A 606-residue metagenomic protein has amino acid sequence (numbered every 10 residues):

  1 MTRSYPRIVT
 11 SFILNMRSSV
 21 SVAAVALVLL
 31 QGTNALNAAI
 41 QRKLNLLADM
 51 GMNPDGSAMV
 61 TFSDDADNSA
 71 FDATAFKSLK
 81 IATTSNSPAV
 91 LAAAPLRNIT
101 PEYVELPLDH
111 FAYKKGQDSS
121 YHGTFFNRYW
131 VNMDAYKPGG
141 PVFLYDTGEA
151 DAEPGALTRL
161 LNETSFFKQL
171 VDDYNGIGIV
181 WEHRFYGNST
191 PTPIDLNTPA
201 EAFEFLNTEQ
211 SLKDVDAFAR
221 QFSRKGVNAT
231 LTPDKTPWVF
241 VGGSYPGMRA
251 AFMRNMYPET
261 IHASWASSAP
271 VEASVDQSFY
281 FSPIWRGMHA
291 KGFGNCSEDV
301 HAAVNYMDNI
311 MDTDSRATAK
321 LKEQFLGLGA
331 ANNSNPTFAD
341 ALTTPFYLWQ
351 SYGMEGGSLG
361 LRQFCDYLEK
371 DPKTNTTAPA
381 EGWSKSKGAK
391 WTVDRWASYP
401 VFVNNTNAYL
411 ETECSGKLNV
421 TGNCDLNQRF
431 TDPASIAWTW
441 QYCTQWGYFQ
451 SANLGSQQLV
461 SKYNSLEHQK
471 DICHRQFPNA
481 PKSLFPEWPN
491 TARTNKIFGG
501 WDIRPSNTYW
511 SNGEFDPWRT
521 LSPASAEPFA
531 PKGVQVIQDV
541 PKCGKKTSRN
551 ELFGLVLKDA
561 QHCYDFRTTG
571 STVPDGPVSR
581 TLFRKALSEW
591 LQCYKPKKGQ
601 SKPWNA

Functional and structural regions predicted by a protein language model:
T2-I40: Fungal secretory targeting signals
L30-I177, N188, E589-N605: Catalytic-loop region of hydrolases
G139-V142, Y174-G178, K235-P237, E259-H262 (+2 more regions): Loop/turn elements at helix/coil->beta-strand transitions in domains of secreted/extracellular proteins
V142, T147-A150, A156-D216, I537-G570: Active-site machinery of serine-nucleophile hydrolases
T230-G243: Alpha/beta-hydrolase fold nucleophile elbow
G242-F252: Glycine-rich nucleophile elbow surrounding the catalytic serine of serine-hydrolase chemistry
T260-P372: A catalytic-pocket lid/entrance helix-loop region that shapes and gates access to the active site across common
T343-N605: C-terminal subdomain of alpha/beta-hydrolase-fold enzymes, centered on the catalytic histidine and its supporting
